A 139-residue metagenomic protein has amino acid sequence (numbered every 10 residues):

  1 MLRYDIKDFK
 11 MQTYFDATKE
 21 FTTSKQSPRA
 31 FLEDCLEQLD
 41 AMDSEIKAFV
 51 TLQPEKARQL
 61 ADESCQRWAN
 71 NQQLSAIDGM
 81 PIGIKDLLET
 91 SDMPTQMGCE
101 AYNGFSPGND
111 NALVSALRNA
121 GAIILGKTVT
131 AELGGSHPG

Functional and structural regions predicted by a protein language model:
M1-L52, K56-Q59: An N-terminal boundary/leader segment
Y14, W68, D110-N111: Generic non-transmembrane alpha-helix signal with a bias for helix starts/N-cap capping motifs
S24-K25, Q72-Q73, M93: Conserved SET/PR domain catalytic loop and adjacent active-site segment of histone-lysine N-methyltransferases
Q38, M42, L60, S64 (+3 more regions): Short alpha-helical functional segments enriched in proximate histidine and acidic residues
S64-P81: Immediate post-signal peptide segment of exported/extracytoplasmic ligand-binding proteins
I77-G139: Short glycine/serine-rich loop/turn segments
